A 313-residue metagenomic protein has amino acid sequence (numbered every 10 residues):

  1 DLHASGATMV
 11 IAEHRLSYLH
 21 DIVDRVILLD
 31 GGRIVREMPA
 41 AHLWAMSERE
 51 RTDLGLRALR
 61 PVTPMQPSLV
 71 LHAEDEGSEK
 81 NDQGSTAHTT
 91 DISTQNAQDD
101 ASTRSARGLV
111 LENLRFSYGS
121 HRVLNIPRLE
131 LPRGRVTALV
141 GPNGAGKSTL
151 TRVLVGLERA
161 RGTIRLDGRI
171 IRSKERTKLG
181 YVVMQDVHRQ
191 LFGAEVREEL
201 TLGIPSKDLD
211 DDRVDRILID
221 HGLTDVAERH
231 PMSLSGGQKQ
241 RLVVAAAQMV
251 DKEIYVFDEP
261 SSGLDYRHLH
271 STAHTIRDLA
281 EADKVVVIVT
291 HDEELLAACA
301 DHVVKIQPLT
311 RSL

Functional and structural regions predicted by a protein language model:
E13-H14, T290-H291: H-loop/switch region of ABC-family ATPase nucleotide-binding domains
V155: Helix-to-loop junction immediately C-terminal to a conserved catalytic motif
G162-R176: Conserved ABC transporter NBD signature motif
L209-V226: Conserved ABC ATPase "signature" region
H230-L234, Q238: Conserved ABC ATPase signature
A247-Q248: ABC ATPase C-loop
Y255-D258: Catalytic Walker B motif of ABC-type/P-loop ATPase nucleotide-binding domains
